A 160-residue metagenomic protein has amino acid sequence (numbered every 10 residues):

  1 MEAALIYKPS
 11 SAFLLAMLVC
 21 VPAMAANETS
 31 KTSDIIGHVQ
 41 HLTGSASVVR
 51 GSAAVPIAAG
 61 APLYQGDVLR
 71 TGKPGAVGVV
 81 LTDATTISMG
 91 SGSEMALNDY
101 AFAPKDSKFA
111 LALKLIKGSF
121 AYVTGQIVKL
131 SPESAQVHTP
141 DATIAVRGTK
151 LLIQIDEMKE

Functional and structural regions predicted by a protein language model:
E2-F13: Bacterial N-terminal signal peptides that target proteins for export
S11-V21: Bacterial N-terminal signal peptides
A25-L69, K73-E160: Flexible, surface-exposed loop/linker segments and immediately adjacent secondary-structure boundaries
